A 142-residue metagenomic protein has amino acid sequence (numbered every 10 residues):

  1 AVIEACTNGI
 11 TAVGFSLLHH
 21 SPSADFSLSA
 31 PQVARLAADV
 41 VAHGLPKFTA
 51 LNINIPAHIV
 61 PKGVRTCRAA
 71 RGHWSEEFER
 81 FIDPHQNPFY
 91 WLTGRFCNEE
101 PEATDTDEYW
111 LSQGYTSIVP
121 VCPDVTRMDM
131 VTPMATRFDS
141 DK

Functional and structural regions predicted by a protein language model:
A1-H19: Internal, conserved structured core segments that host functional sites
I3-E4, S21-A24, I59-P61: Short, well-ordered, mixed-charge alpha-helical segments that flank or form enzyme active sites
V13-A42: Short, glycine-/small-residue-rich phosphate/pyrophosphate-handling segment
H43-P46, A50-K142: C-terminal accessory domains and tails appended to enzymatic cores
